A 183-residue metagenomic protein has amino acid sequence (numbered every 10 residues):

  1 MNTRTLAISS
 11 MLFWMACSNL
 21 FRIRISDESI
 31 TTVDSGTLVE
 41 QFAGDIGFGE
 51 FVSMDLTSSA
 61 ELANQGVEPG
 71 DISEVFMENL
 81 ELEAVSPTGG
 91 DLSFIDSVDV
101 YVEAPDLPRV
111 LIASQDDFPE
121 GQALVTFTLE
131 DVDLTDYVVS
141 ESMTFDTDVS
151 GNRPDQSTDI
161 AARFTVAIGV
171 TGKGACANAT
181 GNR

Functional and structural regions predicted by a protein language model:
M1-A7: Bacterial N-terminal signal peptides that target proteins for export
M15-A16: C-terminal motif of bacterial Sec signal peptides marking the signal peptidase cleavage site
T37-D71: Post-signal-peptide N-terminal segment of Sec-exported extracytoplasmic proteins
S73-G89: A short beta-strand element within beta-rich, extracytoplasmic domains of secreted/secretory-pathway proteins
V75, D91-V98: Short coil-to-beta strand junction motifs in C2/discoidin
L82, R153-R183: Exposed low-complexity, polar/acidic, P/S/T/G-rich flexible segments that act as propeptides, protease-susceptible
D106-Q115: Surface-exposed loop/edge segments in extracytoplasmic proteins
D116-A167: Cysteine-clustered segments with highest specificity for TGF-beta superfamily mature ligands
